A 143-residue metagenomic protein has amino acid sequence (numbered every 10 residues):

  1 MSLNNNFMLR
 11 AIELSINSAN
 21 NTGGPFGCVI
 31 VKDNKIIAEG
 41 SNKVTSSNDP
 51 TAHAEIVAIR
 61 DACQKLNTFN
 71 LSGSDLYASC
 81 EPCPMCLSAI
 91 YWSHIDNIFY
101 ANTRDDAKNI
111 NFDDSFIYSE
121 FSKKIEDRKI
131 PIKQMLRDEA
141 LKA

Functional and structural regions predicted by a protein language model:
M1-N21, P82-A143: Zinc-dependent deaminase
A11, S15-S18, C28, A54 (+1 more regions): Small-residue (primarily alanine) positions within well-ordered alpha-helices, especially packing/interaction faces
T22-F26, S72: Short, basic and Ser/Thr-rich N-terminal targeting/leader segments
F26-N34: Short beta-strand scaffold segments in enzyme catalytic cores
I37-V44: Short beta->alpha transition motifs characteristic of CBS
V44, A78, N102: Residues that line or immediately flank small-molecule/substrate-binding pockets and catalytic motifs
S46-D49: Conserved Nudix-box catalytic region and its N-terminal flanking loop in Nudix hydrolases and closely related
T51-A52, I56-S93: Helix-adjacent hinge/juxtasegments
